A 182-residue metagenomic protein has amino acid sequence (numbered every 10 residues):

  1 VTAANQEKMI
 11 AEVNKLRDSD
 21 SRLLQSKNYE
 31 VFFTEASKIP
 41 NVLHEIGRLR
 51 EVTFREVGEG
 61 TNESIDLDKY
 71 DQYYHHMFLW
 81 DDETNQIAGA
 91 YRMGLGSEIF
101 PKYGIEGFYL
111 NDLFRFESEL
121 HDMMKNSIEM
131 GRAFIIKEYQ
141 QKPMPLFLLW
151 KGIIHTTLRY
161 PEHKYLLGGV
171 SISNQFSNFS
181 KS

Functional and structural regions predicted by a protein language model:
V1-S37: Conserved N-terminal entry element of GNAT/NAT acetyltransferase domains
T2-Q6, A36-G47, P143, F147: Generic detection of long, well-ordered alpha-helical segments
V13-S21, S64-D66, F114-L120: Intrinsically disordered, low-complexity boundary segments flanking structured domains
L23-D66, Q72, H76, W80-G89: Short amphipathic alpha-helix that is part of the acyltransferase structural core
T61, E98-S182: Acyl-donor binding region in acyl/amide transferases
K69-D71, L148-L149: Short, glycine/acidic-rich beta->alpha junctions
D71-Q72, Y165: A short amphipathic beta-strand at an alpha->beta junction
Y91-S97: Short beta->alpha transition motifs characteristic of CBS
